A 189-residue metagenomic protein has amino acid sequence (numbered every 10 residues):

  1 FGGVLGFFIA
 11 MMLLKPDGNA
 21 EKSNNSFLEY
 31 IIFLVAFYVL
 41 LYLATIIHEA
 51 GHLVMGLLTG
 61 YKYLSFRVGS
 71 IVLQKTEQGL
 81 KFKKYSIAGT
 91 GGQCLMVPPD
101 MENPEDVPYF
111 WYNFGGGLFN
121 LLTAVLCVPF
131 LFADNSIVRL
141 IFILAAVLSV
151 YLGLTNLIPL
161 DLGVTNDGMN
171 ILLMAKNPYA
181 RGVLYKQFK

Functional and structural regions predicted by a protein language model:
F1-F37: Topogenic membrane-insertion module of multi-pass membrane proteins
F1-F8, F33, V39-Y42, W111-P129: Alpha-helical bilayer-embedded segments of polytopic membrane proteins, i.e., transmembrane/intramembrane helices
P16-D17, V54-K62, F66, F130-D134 (+1 more regions): Membrane-interface elements of multi-pass transporters and channels
N19-F27, L34, L58, L122-A133 (+1 more regions): Post-signal peptide N-terminal segment of secreted/secretory-pathway proteins
S26-I46, R139-L154: Membrane-embedded alpha-helical segments that form the functional core of polytopic membrane enzymes, especially those
A36-D100: Small-residue-rich helix-interface/hinge motifs
M101-F188: Hydrophobic transmembrane alpha-helical segments that form the core helix bundle of multi-pass membrane enzymes
